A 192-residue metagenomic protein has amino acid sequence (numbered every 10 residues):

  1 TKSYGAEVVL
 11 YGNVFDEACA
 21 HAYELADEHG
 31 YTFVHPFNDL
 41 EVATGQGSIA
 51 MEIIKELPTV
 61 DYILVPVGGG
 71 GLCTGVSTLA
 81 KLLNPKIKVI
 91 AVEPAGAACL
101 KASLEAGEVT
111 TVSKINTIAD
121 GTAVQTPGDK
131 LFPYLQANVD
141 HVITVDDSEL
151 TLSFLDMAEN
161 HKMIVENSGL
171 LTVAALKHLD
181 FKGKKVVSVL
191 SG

Functional and structural regions predicted by a protein language model:
T1-S191: PLP-dependent amino-acid enzyme catalytic core
